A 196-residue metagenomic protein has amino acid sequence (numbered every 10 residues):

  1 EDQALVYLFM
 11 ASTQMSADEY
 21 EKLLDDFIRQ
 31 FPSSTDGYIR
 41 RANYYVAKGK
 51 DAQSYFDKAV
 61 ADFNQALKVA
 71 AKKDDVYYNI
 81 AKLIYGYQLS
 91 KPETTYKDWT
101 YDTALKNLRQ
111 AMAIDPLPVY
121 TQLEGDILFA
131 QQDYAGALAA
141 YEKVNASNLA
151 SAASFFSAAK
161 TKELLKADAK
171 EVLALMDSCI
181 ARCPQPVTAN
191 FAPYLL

Functional and structural regions predicted by a protein language model:
D2-A4, T35-D36, K73-D75, P118-V119 (+2 more regions): Helix-start (N-cap) detector for alpha-helical repeat units in TPR-like alpha-solenoids, especially tetratricopeptide
Y7, R40, N79, L123 (+2 more regions): Canonical tetratricopeptide repeat
M10, N43, K82, L89 (+3 more regions): Residue-level recognition of tetratricopeptide repeat
M15, G49, S54, W99 (+2 more regions): Residue-level detector of the short coil/turn that links helix A to helix B within each tetratricopeptide repeat
Q30, V69, A113-I114, A146-S147 (+2 more regions): Structural marker of alpha-solenoid helical repeat scaffolds
